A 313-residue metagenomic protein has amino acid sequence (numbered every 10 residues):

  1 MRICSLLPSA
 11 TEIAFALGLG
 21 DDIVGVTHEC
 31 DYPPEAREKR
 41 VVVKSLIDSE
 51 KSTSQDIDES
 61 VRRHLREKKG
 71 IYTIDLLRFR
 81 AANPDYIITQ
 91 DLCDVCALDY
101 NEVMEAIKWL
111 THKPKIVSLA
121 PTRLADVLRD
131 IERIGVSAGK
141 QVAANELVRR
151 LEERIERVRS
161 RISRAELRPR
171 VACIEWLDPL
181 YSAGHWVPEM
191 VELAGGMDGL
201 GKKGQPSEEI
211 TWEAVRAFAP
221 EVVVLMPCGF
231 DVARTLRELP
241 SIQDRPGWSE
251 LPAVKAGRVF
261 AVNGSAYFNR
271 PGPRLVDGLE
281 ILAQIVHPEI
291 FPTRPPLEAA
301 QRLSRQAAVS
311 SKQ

Functional and structural regions predicted by a protein language model:
M1-Q313: N-terminal ligand-binding lobe of clamshell/alpha-beta domains
